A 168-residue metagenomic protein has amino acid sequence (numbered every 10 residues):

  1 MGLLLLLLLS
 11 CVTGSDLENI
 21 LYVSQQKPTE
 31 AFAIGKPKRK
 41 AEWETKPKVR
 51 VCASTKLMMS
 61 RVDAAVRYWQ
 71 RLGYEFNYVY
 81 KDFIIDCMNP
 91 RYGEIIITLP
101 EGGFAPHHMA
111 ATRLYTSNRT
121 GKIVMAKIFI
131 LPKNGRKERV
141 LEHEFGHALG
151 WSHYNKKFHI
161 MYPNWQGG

Functional and structural regions predicted by a protein language model:
M1-L6: Sec-dependent signal peptide recognition, specifically the positively charged N-region followed immediately by
L7-M59, V66-R67, A105, T112-T120: Disordered inhibitory propeptide/activation segment of secreted metzincin zinc metalloprotease zymogens, centered on
K48, N77, F158-I160: Residues at or immediately flanking beta-strands
K48-M58, K127-R136, Y162-G167: Second-shell loop/turn segments in exported
M59-A148, S152-N155: Metzincin-family zinc-dependent endopeptidase catalytic domain
W151-G168: Post-HEXXH active-site segment of zinc metalloproteases
